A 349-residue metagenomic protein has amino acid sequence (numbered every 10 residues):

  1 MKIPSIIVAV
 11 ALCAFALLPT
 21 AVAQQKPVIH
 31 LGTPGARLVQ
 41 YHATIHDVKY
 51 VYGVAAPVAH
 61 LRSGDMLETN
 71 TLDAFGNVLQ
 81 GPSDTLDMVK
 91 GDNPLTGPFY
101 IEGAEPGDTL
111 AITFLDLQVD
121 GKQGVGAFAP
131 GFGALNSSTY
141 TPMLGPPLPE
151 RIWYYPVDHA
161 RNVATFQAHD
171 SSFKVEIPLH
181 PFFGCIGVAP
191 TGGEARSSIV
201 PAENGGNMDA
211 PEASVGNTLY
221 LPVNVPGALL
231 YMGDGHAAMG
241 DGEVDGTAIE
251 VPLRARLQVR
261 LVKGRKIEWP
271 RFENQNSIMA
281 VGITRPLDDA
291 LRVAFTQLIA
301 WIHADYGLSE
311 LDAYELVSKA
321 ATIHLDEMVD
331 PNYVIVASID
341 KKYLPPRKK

Functional and structural regions predicted by a protein language model:
V8-L17: Bacterial N-terminal signal peptides
A21-Q25: Boundary at the C-terminal end of the N-terminal hydrophobic targeting segment
P27-D87: N-terminal, Lys/Arg-enriched amphipathic/low-complexity engagement segments that precede the first folded domain
Y41-Y52, M88-L95, R196-N204, L298: Short, structured beta-strand/loop micro-motifs enriched in basic residues and often containing a Trp
A74-L86, L117-F128, G227-A237, D326-V329: Short, Lys/Arg- and Gly-enriched loop/turn segments at beta-strand edges
D116-P211: Intrinsically disordered, low-complexity linker/loop segments enriched in Gly/Pro and charged/polar residues
L179-D288, I299: Conserved mixed alpha/beta catalytic, RNA-binding, or beta-rich assembly cores of soluble enzyme, regulatory
